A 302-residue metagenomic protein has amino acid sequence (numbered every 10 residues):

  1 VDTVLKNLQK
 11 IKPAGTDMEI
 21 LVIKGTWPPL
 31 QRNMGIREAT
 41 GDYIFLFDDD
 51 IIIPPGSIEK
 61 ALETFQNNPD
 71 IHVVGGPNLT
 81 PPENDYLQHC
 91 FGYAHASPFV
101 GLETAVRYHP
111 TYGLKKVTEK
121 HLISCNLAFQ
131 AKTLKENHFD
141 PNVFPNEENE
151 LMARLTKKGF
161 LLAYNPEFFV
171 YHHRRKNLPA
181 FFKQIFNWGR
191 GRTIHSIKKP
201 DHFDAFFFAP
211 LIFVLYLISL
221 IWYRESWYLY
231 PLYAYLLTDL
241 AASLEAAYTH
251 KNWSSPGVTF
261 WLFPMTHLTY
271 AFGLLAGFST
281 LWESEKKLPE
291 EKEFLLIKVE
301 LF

Functional and structural regions predicted by a protein language model:
V1-K12: Short, well-formed alpha-helical segments that are part of the catalytic scaffolds of diverse glycosyltransferases
K24-A39, K60: Glycine-rich, basic loop-to-helix element that forms the pyrophosphate-binding segment of sugar-nucleotide handling
T40-G41, I123-N137: Conserved nucleotide-sugar donor-binding and metal-coordinating catalytic region shared by glycosyltransferases
I44: Short aromatic/hydrophobic "clamp" motif used to bind/position activated sugar donors
G56-P98, F169: Conserved donor NDP-sugar-binding/catalytic core segment of glycosyltransferases
S97-A128, F144, E150, V170-H173 (+2 more regions): A recurrent flexible, glycine/aromatic-enriched loop bordering the glycosyltransferase active site that acts as
D140-P200: Catalytic donor/gating beta->alpha subdomain of glycosyltransferases that bind UDP-sugars
F213-S284: Membrane-embedded multi-pass helical conduit in multi-pass membrane proteins, especially envelope-biosynthetic
